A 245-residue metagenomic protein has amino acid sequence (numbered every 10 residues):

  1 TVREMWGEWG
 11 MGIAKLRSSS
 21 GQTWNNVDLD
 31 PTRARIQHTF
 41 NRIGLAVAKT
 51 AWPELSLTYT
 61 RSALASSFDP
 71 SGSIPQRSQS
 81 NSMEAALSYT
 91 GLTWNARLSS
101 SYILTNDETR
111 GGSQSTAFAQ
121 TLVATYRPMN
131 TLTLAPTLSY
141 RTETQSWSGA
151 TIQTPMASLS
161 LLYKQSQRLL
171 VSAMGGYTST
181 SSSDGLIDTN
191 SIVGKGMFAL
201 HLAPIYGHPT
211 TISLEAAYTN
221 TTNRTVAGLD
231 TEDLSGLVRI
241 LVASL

Functional and structural regions predicted by a protein language model:
T1-L245: Gram-negative and organellar
